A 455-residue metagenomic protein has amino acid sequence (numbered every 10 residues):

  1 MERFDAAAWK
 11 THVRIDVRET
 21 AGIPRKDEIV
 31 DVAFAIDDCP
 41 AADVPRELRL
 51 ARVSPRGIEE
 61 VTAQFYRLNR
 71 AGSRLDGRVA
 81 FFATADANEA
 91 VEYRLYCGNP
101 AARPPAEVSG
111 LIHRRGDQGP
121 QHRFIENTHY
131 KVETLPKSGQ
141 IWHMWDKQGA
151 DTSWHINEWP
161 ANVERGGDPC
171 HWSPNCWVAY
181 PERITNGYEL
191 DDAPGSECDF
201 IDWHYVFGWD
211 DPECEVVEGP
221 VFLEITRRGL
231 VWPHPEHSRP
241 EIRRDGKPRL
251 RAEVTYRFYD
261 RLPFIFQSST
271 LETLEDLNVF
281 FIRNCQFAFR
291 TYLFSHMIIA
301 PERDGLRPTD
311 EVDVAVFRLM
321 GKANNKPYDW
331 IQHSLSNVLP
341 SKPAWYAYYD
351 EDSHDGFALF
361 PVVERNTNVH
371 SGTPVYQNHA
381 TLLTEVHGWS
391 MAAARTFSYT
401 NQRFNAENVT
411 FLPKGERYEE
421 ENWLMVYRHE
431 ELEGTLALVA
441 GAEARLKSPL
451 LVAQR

Functional and structural regions predicted by a protein language model:
M1-F124, Y130, L135-Q140, M144-R165: Alpha-mannosidase-like glycoside hydrolase catalytic domains involved in N-glycan trimming, generalizing to other
E2-G22, D37-R46, D276-G372: Polysaccharide-binding surfaces and accessory modules of carbohydrate-active proteins
V17, I36, T270-L271, L424: Hydrophobic beta-strand positions in extracellular immunoglobulin-like domains
R49-A51, G57-G72, C198-E218, V254-R257: Short amphipathic beta-strand and strand-loop transition segments with alternating hydrophobic
R67-A90, P327-R455: Beta-strand-rich recognition/accessory modules
H122-R244: Acidic-aromatic substrate-binding/catalytic surfaces of carbohydrate-active enzymes
H129-G139, I242-F258, D355-V375: Broad, structure-driven detector of short, well-ordered beta-strand segments within folded domains
V216-H296: Acidic, contiguous internal or C-terminal segments within carbohydrate-active enzymes that form a structured patch used
